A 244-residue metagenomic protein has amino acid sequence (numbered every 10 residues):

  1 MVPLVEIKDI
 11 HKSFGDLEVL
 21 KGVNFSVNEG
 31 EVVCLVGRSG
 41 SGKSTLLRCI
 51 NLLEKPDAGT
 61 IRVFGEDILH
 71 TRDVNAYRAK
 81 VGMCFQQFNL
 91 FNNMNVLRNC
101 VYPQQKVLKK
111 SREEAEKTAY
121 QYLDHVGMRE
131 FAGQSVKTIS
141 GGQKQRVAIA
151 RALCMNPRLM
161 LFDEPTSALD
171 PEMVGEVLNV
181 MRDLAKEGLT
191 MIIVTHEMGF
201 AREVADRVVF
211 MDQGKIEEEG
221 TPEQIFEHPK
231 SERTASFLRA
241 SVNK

Functional and structural regions predicted by a protein language model:
V36-R38: The feature captures the beta-strand-to-loop junction immediately N-terminal to the Walker
N51: Helix-to-loop junction immediately C-terminal to a conserved catalytic motif
G59-L69: Conserved ABC transporter NBD signature motif
I68-G82, R112-E113, I225-P229: ABC ATPase NBD coupling module
V101, R112-F131, N179: Conserved ABC ATPase "signature" region
S135-I139, Q143: Conserved ABC ATPase signature
